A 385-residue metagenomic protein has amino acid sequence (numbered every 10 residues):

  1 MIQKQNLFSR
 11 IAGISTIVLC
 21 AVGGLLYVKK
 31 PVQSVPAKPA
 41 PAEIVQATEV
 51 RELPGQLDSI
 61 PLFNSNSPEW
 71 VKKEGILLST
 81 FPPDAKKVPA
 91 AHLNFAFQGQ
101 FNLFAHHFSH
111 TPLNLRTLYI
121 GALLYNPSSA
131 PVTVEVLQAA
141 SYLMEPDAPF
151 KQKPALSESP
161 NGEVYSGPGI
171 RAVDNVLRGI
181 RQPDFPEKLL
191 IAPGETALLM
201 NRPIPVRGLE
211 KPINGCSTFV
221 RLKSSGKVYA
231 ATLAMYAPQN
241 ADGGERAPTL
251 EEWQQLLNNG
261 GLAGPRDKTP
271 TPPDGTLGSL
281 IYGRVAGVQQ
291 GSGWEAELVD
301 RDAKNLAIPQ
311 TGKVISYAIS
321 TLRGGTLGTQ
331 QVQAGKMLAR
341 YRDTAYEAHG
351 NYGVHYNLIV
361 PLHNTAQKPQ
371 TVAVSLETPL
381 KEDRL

Functional and structural regions predicted by a protein language model:
M1-F8: N-terminal secretory signal peptides that target proteins for export/translocation
V35-V45, P54, S59, Q98-Q100 (+6 more regions): Extended non-catalytic domains of envelope/secretory-pathway proteins
A40-Q98: N-terminal, Lys/Arg-enriched amphipathic/low-complexity engagement segments that precede the first folded domain
W70-K72, S141-E158, Y229-A231, G244 (+1 more regions): Short aromatic-acidic-glycine turn motif
H92-L93, P186-L189, A345-A348: Beta-strand-rich interaction surfaces with strong enrichment in secreted/lumenal proteins
F97, H107-P112, R116-L118, L123-V132 (+5 more regions): Asparagine-centered strand-capping/turn motif at beta-strand->loop junctions
F150-G208: Intrinsically disordered, low-complexity Pro/Gly/Ser/Thr-rich segments with frequent PxxP/GP/PP motifs and embedded
V206-T249: Terminal connector regions
